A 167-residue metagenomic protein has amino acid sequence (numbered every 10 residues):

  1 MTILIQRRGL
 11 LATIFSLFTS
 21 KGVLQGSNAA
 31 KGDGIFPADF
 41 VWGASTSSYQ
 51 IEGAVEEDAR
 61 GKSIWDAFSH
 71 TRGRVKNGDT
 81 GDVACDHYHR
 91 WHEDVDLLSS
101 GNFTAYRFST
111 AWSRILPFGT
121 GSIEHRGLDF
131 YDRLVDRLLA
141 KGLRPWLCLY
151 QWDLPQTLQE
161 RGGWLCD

Functional and structural regions predicted by a protein language model:
T2-F18: N-terminal secretory signal peptides and thylakoid transit peptides that target proteins across membranes
T2-I3, V83, I123, L165: Pocket-edge positions in alpha/beta enzyme catalytic cores
K21-S45: C-terminal segment of N-terminal export signals and the immediately downstream linker at the start of the mature
S27-A30, R90-D94, Y131-R133: Short alpha-helical segments and helix-capping/turn motifs at coil-helix boundaries
T46-W65: Short, solvent-exposed beta-strand-terminating loops
K62-L97: Aromatic- and Gly/Pro-rich amphipathic surface segment
L97-D167: Substrate-binding cleft and catalytic face of glycoside hydrolase catalytic domains, especially the flexible beta-alpha
